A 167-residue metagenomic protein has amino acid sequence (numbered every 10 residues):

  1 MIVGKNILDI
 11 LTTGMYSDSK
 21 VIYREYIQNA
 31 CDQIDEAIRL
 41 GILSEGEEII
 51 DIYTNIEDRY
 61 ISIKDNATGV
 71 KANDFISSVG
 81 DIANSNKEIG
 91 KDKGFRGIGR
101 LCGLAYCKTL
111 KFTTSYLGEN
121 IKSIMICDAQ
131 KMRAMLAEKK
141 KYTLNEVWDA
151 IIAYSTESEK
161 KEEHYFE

Functional and structural regions predicted by a protein language model:
M1-F166: GHKL (Bergerat-fold) ATPase N-terminal catalytic module, capturing the glycine-rich phosphate-binding loop and acidic
